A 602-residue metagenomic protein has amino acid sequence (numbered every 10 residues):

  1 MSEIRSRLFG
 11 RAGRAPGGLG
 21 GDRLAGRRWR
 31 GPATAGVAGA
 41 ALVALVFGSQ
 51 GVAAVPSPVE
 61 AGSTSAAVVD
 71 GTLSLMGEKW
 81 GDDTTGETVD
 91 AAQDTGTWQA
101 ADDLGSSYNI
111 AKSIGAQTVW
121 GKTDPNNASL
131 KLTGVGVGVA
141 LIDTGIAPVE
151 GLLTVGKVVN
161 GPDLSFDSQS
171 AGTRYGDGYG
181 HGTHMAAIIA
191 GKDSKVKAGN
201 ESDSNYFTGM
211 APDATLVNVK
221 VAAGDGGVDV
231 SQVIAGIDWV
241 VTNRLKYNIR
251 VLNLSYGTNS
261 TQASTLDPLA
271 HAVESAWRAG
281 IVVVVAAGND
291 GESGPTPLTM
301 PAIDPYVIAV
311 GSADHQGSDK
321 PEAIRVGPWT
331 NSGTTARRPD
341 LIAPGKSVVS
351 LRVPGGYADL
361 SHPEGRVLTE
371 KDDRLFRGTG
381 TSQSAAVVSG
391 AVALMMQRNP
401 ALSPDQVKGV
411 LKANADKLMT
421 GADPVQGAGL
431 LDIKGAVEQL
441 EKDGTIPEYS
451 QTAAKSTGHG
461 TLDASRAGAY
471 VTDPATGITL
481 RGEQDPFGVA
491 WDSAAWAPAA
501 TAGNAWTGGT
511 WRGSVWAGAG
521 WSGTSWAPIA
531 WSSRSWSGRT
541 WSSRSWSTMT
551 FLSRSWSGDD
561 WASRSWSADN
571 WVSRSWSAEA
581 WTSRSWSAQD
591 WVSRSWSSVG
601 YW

Functional and structural regions predicted by a protein language model:
M1-R28: N-terminal secretory signal peptides that target proteins for export/translocation
R27-A53: Secretory targeting and sorting signals
V55-G136, E150-T154, K320-G327, S542 (+4 more regions): Protease zymogen maturation seam
T72, S107, T118-P162, F166-S231 (+9 more regions): Subtilisin-like serine protease catalytic core
Y108, D203, F207, I249-N253 (+6 more regions): C-terminal subdomain of the subtilisin-like protease fold in secreted/lumenal serine endopeptidases
K112-A171, I188, K192-A198, L252 (+10 more regions): Acidic-leg catalytic submotif of subtilisin-like serine proteases
D143, A302-A393, Q397, G435: Extracellular S/T/G-rich loop segment that most often corresponds to the catalytic His/Ser-adjacent loop
Y247-L351, A413-A415: Catalytic-core segments of hydrolase enzymes
